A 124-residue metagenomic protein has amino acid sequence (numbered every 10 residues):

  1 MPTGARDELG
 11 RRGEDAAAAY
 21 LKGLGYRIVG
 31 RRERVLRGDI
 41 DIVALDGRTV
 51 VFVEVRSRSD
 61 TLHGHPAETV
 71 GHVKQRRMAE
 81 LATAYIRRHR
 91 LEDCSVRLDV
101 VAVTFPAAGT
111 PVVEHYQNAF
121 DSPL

Functional and structural regions predicted by a protein language model:
M1-R31: Acidic-basic catalytic patches of nuclease active cores, encompassing PD-(D/E)XK and other metal-cofactor nuclease
L21, I40-L62, P66, M78: Conserved catalytic cores of phosphodiester-cleaving nucleases, focusing on short active-site segments
Y26, R31-R32, V51, E114-N118: Secondary-structure boundary/capping motif
R32, R56, D99-V101: Solvent-exposed beta-strand sheet faces enriched in polar/charged residues
V35-G38: Short acidic/glycine-enriched loop/turn segments that link adjacent beta-strands
H63-C94: Mid-chain, well-packed structural core segment of small domains
R88-L124: Domain-level recognition of nuclease-like catalytic cores that cleave nucleotide substrates
